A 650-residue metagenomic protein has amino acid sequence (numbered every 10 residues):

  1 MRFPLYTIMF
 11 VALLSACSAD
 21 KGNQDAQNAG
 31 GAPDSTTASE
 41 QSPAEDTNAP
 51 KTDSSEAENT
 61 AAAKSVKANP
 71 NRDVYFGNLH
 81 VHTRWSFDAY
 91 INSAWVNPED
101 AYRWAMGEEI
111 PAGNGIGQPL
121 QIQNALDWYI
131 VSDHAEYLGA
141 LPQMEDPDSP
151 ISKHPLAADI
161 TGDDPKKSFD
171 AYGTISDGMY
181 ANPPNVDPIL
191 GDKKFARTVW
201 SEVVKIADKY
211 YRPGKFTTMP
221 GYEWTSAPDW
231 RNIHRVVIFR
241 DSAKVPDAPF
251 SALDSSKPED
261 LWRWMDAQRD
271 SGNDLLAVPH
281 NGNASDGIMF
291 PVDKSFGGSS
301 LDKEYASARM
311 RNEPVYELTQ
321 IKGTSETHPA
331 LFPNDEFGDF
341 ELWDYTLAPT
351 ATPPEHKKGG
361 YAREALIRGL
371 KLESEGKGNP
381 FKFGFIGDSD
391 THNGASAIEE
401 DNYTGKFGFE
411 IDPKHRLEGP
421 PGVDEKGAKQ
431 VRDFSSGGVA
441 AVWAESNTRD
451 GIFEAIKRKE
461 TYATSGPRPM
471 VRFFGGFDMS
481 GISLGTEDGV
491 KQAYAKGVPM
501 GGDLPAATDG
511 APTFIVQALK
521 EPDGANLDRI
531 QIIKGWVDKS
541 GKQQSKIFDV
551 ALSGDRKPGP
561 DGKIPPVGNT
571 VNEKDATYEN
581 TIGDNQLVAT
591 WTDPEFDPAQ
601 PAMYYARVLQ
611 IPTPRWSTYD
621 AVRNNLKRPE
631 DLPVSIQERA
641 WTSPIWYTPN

Functional and structural regions predicted by a protein language model:
R2-V11: Sec-dependent signal peptide recognition, specifically the positively charged N-region followed immediately by
L14-A16: C-terminal motif of bacterial Sec signal peptides marking the signal peptidase cleavage site
S18-G22, P43-P98, Y102-A105, E109-D159 (+5 more regions): C-terminal functional module detector
A26-D46: Juxtamembrane proline-rich low-complexity "stalk" or linker regions positioned immediately after a signal peptide
I151-V186: Aromatic- and acidic-residue-enriched carbohydrate-binding clefts of CAZyme catalytic domains
I238-R240: Long, charge-dense tracts
A243, L253-S256: Conserved, charged catalytic cores of large soluble enzymes
P249, D260: Acidic, metal/ion-coordinating pockets
